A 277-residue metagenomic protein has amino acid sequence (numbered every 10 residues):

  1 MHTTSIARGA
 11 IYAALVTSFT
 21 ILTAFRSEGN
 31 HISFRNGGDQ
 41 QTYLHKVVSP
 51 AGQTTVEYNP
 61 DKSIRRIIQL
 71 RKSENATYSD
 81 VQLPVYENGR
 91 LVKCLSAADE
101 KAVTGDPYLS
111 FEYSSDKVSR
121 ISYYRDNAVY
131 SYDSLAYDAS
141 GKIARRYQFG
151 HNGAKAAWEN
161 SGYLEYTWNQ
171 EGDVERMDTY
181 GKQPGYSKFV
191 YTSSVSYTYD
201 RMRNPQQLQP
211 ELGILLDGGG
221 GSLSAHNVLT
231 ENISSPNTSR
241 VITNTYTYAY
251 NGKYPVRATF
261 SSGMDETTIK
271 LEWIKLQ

Functional and structural regions predicted by a protein language model:
M1-R35: Bacterial Sec-dependent N-terminal signal peptides
S27-Q277: Buried hydrophobic residues that stabilize the cores of well-folded domains
